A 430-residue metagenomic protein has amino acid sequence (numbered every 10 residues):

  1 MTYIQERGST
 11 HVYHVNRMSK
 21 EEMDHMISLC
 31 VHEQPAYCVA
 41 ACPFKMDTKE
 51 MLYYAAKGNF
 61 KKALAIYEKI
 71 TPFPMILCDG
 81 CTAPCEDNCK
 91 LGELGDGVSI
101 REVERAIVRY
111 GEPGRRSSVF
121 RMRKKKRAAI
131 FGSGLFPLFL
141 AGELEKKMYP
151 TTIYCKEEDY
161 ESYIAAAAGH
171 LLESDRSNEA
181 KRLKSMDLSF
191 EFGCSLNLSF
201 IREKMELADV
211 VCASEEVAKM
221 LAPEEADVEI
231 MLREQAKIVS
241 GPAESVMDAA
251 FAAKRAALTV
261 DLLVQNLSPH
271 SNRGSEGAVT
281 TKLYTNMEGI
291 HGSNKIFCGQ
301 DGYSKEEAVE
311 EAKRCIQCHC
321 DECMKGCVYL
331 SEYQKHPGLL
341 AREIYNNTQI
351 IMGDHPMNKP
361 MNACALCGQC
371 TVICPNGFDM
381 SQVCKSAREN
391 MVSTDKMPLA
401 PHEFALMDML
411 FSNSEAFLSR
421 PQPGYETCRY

Functional and structural regions predicted by a protein language model:
T2-H25, E102-E306, E310-E311, I344: Residues forming the flavin
E6-N16, M26-V31, P35-V39, M46 (+8 more regions): Glycine- and aromatic-enriched mobile tails/lids
A36-V39, K49-D209, K335-Y430: Iron-sulfur-cluster electron-transfer modules
